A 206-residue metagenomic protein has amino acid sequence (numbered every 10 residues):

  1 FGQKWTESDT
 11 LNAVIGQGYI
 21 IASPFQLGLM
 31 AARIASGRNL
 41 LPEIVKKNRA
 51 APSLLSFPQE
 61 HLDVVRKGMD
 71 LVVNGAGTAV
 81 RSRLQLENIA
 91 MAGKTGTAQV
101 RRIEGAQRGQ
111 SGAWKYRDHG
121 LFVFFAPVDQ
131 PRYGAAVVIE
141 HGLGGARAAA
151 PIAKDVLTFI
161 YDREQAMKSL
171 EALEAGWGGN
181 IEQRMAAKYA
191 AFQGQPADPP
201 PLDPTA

Functional and structural regions predicted by a protein language model:
F1-L54, E60, M69, V73-M167: Active-site beta-strand/loop architecture of penicillin-binding DD-peptidases
A50-S53, R66, A150-A206: Short, gly/Ser/Thr-rich active-site loops of penicillin-recognizing serine hydrolases
